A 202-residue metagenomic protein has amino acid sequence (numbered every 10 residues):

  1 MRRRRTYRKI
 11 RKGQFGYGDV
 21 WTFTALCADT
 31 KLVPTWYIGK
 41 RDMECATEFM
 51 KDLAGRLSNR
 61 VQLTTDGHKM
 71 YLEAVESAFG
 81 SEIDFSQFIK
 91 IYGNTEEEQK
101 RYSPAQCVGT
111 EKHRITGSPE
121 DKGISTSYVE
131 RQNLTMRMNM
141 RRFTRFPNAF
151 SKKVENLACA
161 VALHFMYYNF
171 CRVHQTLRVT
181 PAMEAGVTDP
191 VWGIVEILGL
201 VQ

Functional and structural regions predicted by a protein language model:
M1-Q202: Residue-level recognition of single "structural anchor" positions that define or cap local secondary structure
